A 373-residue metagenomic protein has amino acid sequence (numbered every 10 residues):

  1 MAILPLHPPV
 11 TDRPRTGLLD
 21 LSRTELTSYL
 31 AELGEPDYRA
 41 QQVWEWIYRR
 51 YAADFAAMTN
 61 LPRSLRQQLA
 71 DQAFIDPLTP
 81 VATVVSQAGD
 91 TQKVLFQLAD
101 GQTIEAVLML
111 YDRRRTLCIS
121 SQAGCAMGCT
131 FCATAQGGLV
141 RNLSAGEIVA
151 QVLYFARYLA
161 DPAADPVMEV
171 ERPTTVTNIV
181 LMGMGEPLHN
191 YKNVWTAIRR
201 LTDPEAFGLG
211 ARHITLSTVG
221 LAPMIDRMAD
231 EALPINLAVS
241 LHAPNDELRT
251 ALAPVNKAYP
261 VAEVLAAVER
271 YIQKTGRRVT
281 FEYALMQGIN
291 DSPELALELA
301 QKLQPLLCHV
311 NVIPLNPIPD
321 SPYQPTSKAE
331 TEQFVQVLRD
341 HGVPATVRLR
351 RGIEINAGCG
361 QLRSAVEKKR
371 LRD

Functional and structural regions predicted by a protein language model:
M1-I104, D112, A163-V167, E269-R278 (+1 more regions): Auxiliary Fe-S-binding modules of radical SAM enzymes
S86, S120-S121, S217, S240: Short linear Ser/Thr-Pro motifs
Q92, I104, R115-C118, M127 (+1 more regions): Generic beta-strand structural signal
A99, L110-D112, G220, A232: A generic beta-sheet turn/junction motif
L108-M109, N193: Residue-level structural signal for beta-strand termini and adjacent loop
L110-D161: Canonical Radical SAM [4Fe-4S] cluster-binding loop centered on the CxxxCxxC motif and its immediate flanking residues
A156-T346: Conserved AdoMet/S-adenosylmethionine-binding subsite of the radical SAM
